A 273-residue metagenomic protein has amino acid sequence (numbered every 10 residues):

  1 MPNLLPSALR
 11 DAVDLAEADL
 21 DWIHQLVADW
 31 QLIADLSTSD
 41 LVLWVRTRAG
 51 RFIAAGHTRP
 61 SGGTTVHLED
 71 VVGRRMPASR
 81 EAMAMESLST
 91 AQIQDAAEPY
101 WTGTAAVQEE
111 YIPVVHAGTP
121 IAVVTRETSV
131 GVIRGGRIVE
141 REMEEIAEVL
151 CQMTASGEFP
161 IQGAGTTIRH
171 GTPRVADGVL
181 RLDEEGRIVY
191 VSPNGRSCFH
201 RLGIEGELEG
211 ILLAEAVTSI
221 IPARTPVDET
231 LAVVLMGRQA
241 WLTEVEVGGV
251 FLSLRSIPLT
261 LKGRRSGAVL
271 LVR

Functional and structural regions predicted by a protein language model:
M1-I93, A97-A105, V115-T119, S197 (+1 more regions): Non-catalytic regulatory/interaction regions at protein termini and inter-domain linkers
M1-S39, V130-G178, D228-E229, M236 (+2 more regions): PAS-family sensory modules
S39, W44, A105, Y111 (+5 more regions): Bulky hydrophobic/aromatic packing residues
V45, R75-G195, L271-R273: Hydrophobic, helix-rich cores of sensory/ligand-binding and other regulatory modules that couple small-molecule
R46-T47, R51-S79, I138-A147, F159-P160 (+1 more regions): PAS-family sensory domains
A96-H116, A122, S219-R273: PAS-family sensory/regulatory modules and their coupling/dimerization elements
